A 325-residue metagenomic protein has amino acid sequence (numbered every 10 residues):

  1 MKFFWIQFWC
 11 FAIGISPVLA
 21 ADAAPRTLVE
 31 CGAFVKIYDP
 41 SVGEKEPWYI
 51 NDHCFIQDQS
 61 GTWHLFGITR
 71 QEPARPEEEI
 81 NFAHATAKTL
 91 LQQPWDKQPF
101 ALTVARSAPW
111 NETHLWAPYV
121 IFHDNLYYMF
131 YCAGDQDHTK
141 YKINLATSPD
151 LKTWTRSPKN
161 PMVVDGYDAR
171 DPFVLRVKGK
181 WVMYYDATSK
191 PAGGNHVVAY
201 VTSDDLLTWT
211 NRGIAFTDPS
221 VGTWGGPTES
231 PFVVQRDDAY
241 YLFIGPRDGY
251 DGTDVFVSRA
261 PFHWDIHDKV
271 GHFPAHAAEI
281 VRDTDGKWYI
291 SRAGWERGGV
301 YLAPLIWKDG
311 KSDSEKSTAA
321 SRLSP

Functional and structural regions predicted by a protein language model:
M1-F3: N-terminal secretory signal peptides that target proteins for export/translocation
W5-P17: Bacterial N-terminal signal peptides
A21-P325: Carbohydrate-active catalytic/glycan-binding domains of CAZyme proteins, especially the secreted or lumenal ectodomains
